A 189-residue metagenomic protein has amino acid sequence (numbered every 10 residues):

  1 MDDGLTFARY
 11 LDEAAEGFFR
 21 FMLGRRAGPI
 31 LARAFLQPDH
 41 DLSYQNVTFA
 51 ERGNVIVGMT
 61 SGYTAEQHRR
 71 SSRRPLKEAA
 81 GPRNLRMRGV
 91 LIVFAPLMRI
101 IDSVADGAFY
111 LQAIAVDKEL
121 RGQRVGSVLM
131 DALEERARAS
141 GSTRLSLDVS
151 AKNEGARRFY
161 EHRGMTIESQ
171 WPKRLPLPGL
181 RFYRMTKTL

Functional and structural regions predicted by a protein language model:
M1-D2, A15-F35, A80-L85: Conserved GNAT-fold acetyl-CoA-binding loop/helix
L11, R25-V47, R52-G53, V57 (+1 more regions): Active-site rim helix/loop that mediates acceptor-substrate recognition in acyltransferases
F49, V55-T64, Y110, A115: Conserved beta-strand in the GNAT
E51, A79-M87, I114-R121, S150: A short, internal acetyl-CoA/4′-phosphopantetheine-binding micro-motif in the GNAT/acyltransferase core
Q67-A108: Conserved acyl-donor/pantetheine-binding loop and adjacent beta-alpha core of acyl/acetyltransferases and related
R99-A105, V128-R144: Conserved acyl-CoA
A108, T143-S146, S150-R157, H162-R163 (+1 more regions): C-terminal "cap" of GNAT-fold acetyltransferases
G122-R136, R158-H162: Conserved acetyl-CoA-binding loop-helix of GNAT-fold acetyltransferases
